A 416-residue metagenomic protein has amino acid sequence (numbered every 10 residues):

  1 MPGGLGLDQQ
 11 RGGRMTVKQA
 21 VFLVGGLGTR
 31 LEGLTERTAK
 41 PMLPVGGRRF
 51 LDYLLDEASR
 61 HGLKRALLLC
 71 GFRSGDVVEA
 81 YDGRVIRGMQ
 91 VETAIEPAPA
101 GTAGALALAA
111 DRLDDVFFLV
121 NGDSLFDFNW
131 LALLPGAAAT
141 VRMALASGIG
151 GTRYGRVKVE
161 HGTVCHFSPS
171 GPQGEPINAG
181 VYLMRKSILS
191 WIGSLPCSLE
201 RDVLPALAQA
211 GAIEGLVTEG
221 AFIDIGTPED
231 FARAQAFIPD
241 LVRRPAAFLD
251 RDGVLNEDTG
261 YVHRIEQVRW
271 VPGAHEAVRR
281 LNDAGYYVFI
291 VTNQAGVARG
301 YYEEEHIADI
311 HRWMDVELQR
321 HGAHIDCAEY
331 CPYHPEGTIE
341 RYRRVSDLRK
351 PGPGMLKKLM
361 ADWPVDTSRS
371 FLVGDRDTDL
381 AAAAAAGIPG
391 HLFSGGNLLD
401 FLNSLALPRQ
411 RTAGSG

Functional and structural regions predicted by a protein language model:
T16-V78, V271-P272: N-terminal glycine-rich phosphate-binding loop and ensuing alpha1 helix
R48-R65, A274-G285, W313-H321: A short, N-terminal amphipathic alpha-helix
L51, V77, A109, D123 (+5 more regions): Residue-level signal for inorganic ion chemistry
L69, A274, V278-M314, H324-G337 (+1 more regions): Substrate-recognition element of Asp-dependent hydrolases with the DxDx(T/V) motif
V77-H161: Conserved beta-loop-beta/alpha segment of the NTase-like Rossmann-fold superfamily that binds/positions NTPs
F117-F118, L125, L131-P135, G148-G151 (+1 more regions): Catalytic-core segments of class I nucleotidyltransferases/pyrophosphorylases that form NMP-activated intermediates
P245-F289: Active-site neighborhood of HAD-like aspartate-dependent phosphohydrolases
E305-A308, R312-D326, P335-L372, R376-G416: Asp-based, Mg2+/Mn2+-dependent phosphohydrolase catalytic module
